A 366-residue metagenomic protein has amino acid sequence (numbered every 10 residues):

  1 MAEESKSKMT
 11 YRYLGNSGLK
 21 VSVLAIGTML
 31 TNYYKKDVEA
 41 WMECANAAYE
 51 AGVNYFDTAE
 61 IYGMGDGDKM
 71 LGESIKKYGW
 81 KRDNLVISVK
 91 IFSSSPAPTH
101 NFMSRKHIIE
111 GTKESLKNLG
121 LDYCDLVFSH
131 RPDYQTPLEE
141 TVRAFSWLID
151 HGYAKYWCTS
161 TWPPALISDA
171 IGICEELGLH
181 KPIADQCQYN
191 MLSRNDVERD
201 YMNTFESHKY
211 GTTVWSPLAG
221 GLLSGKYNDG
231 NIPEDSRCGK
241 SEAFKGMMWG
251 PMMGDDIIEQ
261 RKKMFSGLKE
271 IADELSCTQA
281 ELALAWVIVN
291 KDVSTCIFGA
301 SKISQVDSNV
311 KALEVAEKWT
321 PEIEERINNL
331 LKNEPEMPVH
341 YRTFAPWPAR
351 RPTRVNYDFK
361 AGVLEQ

Functional and structural regions predicted by a protein language model:
M1-V86, D122, D150: N-terminal binding-site loop/beta-alpha segment at the start of enzyme catalytic domains that lines or forms
A2-M9, S207-H208, N231-E274, V289-V293 (+2 more regions): Terminal-tail/helix-coil boundary detector
Y11, A45, D68, G72-I75 (+8 more regions): Generic structural signal for well-ordered alpha-helices, preferentially at hydrophobic/aromatic core positions
L14, I26, F56, L71 (+12 more regions): Conserved, mostly hydrophobic/aromatic
A25-M29, A59, S88-K90, V127-H130 (+4 more regions): A cross-family glycoside hydrolase active-site/sugar-binding cleft signature
K35, E50, S94-D196, D200: Glycine/proline-rich, positively charged, aromatic-decorated active-site loop/lid region on the catalytic face
I91, P163, Y189-S193, S216-Y227 (+2 more regions): Glycine-rich beta-alpha junction loops
D196-F244, T278: Aromatic-lined glycan-binding groove of carbohydrate-active enzymes
